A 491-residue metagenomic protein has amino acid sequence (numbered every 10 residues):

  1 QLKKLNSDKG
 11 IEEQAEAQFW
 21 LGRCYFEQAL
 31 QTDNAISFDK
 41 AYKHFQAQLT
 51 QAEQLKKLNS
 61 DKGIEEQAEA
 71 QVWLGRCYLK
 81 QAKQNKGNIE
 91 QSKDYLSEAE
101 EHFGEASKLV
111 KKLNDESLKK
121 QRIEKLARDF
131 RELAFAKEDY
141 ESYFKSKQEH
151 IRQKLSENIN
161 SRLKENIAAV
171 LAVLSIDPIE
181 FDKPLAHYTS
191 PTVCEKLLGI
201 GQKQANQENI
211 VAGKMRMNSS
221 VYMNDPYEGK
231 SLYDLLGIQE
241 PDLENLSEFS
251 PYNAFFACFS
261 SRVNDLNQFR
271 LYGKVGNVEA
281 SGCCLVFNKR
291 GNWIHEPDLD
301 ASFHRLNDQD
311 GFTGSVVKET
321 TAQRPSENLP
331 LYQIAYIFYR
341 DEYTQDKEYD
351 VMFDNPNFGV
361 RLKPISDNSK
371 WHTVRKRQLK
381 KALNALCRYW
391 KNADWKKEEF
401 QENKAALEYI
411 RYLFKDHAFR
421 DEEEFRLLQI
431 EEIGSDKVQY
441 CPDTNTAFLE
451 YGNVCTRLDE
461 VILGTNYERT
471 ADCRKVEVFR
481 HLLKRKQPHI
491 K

Functional and structural regions predicted by a protein language model:
L2-Q14, L49-Q67, L109-K120: Flexible helix-coil transition and linker loops at the boundaries of alpha-helical arrays
E13, W20, E27, E66 (+4 more regions): "A position-specific structural signal for the A-helix of alpha-solenoid helical repeats
G22, E27-D33, K56, G75 (+3 more regions): Short coil/turn linking the two alpha-helices of tandem helical-hairpin repeats
A41, I64-Q71, L96-E100: Short amphipathic alpha-helical heptad-repeat segments
R128-K491: Partner-binding and oligomerization surfaces adjacent to conserved cores of proteins that assemble macromolecular
